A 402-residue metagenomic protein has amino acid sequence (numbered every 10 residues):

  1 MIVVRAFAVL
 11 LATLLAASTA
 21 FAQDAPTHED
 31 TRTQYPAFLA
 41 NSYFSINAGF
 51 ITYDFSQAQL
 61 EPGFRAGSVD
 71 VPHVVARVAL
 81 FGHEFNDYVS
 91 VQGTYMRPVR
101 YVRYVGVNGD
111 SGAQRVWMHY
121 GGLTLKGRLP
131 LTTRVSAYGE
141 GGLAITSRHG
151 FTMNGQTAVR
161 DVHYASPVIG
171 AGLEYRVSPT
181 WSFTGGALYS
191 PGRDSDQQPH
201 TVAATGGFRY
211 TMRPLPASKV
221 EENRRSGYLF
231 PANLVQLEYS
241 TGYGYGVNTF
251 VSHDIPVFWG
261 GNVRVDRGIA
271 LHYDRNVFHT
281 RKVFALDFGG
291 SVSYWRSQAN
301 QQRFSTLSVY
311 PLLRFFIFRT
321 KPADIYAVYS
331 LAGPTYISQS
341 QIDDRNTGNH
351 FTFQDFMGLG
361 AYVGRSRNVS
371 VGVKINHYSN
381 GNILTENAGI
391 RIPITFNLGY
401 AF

Functional and structural regions predicted by a protein language model:
A22-G82, T201-R275, I394-A401: Short glycine/proline- and aromatic-enriched beta-strand/turn motifs that initiate or cap beta-hairpins
A40, H73-R77, R115-G121, D161-P167 (+5 more regions): Residues that define the transmembrane beta-barrel architecture of outer-membrane proteins
F44-T52, G93-R97, G139-I145, G185-Y189 (+5 more regions): Transmembrane beta-barrel strands of outer-membrane/channel proteins
F55-D70, P98-M118, I145-A165, S195-Q197 (+3 more regions): Flexible, solvent-exposed loop segments that connect beta-strands
V71, R193-T201, V263-R264, Q298-R303 (+2 more regions): Solvent-exposed loop/turn segments connecting transmembrane beta-strands in outer-membrane beta-barrel proteins
L80-T152, G207, V265-I337: Gram-negative (and chloroplast) outer-membrane scaffold detector with strong preference for beta-barrel transmembrane
H83, G127-L129, L173-Y175, Y189 (+5 more regions): Residue-level signature of outer-membrane beta-barrel architecture
Y88-V91, T133-A137, Y175-F183, P214-K219 (+4 more regions): Repeated loop/turn-to-beta-strand initiation elements of outer-membrane beta-barrel proteins
